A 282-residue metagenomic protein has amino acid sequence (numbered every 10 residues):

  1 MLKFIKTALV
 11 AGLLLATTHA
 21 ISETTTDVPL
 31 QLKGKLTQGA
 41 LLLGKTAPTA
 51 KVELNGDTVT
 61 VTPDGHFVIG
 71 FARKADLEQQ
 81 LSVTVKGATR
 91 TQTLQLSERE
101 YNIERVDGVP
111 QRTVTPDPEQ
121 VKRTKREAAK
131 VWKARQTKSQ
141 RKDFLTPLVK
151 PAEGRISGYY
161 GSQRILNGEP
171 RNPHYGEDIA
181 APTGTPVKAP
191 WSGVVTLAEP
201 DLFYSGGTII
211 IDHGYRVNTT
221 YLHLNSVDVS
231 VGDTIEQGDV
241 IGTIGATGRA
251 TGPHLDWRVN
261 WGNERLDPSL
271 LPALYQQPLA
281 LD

Functional and structural regions predicted by a protein language model:
M1-L9: Bacterial N-terminal signal peptides that target proteins for export
T17-T18: N-terminal signal peptide c-region/cleavage motif recognized by signal peptidases
E23-L41, K45-R99: Ser/Thr-rich low-complexity repeats and stalk/linker segments
T93-S205: Surface-exposed, glycine-biased beta-strand/turn segments
P186-L197, V229-I244: Short, well-structured beta-strand-loop connectors
P190-N225, P253, R258: Zn2+-dependent peptidoglycan hydrolase active-site motif and core
P200, S226-V229, A246-R249: Short, conserved catalytic or interaction motifs in soluble domains
D233-P253, W257-D282: Extended, charge-rich intrinsically disordered regulatory tails
